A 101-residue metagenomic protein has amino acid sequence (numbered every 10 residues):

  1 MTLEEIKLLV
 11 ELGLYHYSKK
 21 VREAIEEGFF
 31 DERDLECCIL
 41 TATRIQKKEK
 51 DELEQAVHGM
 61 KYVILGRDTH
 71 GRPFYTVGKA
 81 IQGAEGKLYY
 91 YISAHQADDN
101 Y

Functional and structural regions predicted by a protein language model:
M1-Y101: Ribonuclease/tRNase effector modules and their secretory precursors
